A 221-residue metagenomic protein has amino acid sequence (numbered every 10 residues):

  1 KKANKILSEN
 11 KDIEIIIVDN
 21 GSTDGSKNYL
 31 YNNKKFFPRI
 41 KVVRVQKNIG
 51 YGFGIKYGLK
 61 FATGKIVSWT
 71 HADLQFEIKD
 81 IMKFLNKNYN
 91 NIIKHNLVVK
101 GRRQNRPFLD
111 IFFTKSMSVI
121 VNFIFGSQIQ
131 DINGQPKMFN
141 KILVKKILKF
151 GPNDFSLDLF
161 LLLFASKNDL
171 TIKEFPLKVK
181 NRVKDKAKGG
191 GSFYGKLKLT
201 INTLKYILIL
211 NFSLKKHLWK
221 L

Functional and structural regions predicted by a protein language model:
K1-D12: Short, acidic, metal-binding catalytic loop of nucleotide-sugar glycosyltransferases
A3, G58, D73, N140 (+2 more regions): Residue-level signature of catalytic and energy-coupling elements of molecular machines, predominantly ATP/GTP-dependent
I13-I16, K27-F61: Conserved donor nucleotide-binding strand/loop of the catalytic core
D19-N28, L74: A conserved acidic beta->alpha catalytic loop
Y29, N202-L221: Terminal low-complexity segments of carbohydrate-biosynthetic enzymes
V45-F61, I66-W69, I78-F155, R182-L204: Acceptor/aglycone-binding surface of glycosyltransferases and processive sugar-polymer synthases
F150-N153, L162-K180: Catalytic donor-sugar/metal-binding loop of nucleotide-sugar-dependent glycosyltransferases
